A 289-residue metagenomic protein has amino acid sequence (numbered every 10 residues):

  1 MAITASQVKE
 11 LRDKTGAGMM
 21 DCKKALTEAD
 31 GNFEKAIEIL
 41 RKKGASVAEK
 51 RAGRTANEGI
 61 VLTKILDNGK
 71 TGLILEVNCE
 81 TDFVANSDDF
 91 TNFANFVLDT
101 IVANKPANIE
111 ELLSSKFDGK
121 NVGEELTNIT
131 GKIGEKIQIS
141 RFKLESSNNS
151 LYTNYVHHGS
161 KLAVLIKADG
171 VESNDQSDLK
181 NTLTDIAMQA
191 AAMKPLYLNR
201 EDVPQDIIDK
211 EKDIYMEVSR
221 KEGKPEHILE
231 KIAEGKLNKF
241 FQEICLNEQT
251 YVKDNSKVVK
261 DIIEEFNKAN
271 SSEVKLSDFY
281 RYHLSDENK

Functional and structural regions predicted by a protein language model:
A2-K289: N-terminal assembly/interaction segments in proteins that build large macromolecular machines
